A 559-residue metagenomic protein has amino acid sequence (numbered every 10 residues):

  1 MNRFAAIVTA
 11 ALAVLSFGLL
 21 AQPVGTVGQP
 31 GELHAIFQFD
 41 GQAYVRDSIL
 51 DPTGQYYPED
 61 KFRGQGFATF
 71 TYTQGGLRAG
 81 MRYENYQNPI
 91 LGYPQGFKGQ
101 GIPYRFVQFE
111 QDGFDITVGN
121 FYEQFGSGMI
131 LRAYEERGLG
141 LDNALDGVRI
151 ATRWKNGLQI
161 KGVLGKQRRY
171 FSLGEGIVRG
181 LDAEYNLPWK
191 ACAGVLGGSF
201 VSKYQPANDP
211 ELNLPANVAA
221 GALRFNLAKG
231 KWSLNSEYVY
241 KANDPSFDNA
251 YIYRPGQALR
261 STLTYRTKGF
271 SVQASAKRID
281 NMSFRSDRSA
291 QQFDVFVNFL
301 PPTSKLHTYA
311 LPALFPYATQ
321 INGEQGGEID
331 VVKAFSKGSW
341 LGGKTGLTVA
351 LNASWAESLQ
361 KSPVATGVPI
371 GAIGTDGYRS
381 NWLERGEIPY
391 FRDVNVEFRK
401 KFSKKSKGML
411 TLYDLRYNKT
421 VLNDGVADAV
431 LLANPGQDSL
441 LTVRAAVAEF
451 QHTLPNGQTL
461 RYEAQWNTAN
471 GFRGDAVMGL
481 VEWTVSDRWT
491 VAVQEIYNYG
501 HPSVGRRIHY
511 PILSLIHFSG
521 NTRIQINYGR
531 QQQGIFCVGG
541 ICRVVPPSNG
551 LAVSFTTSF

Functional and structural regions predicted by a protein language model:
M1-V8: Bacterial N-terminal signal peptides that target proteins for export
V8-T9, L19, F121: Cleavable N-terminal signal peptides
A21-N120, M129-L131, A144-V163, E175-A191 (+16 more regions): Beta-barrel outer-membrane channel/assembly domains of diderm bacteria
Q38, Y56-E59, R63, L212-A228 (+1 more regions): Exposed, low-structure sequence patches enriched in small/polar residues
I90-G96, Q167-L173, K241-R254: Outer-membrane beta-barrel proteins
G140-L141: Acidic, His- and aromatic-enriched active-site or binding-groove loops in soluble protein domains that engage sugars
